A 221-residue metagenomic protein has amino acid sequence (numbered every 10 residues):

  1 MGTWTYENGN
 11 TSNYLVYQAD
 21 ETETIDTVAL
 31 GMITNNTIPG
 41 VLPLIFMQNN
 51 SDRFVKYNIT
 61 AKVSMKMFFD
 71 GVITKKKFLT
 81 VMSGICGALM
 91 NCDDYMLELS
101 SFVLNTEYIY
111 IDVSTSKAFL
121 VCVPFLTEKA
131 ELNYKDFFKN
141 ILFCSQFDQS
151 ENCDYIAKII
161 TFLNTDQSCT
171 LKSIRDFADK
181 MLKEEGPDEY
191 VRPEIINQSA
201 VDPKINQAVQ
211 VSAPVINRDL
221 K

Functional and structural regions predicted by a protein language model:
M1-N13, Y17, T22, V81-G84 (+3 more regions): Gram-positive cell-envelope targeting signals
G2-M82: Conserved structural core of kinase catalytic domains
N8-N13, N35-N36, N49-N50, N58 (+9 more regions): Detector for Asparagine
T24-T27, S64, E98, Q149 (+1 more regions): Alpha-helix initiation/capping motif
M32-T37, I85-M96, F138-Q146, L163: Hydrophobic, Leu/Ile/Phe/Ala-enriched alpha-helical segments that form helix-helix packing faces
I38-Q48, C92-L99, E131-K135: Short, mixed-charge, low-aromatic patches
K77-E128, L142: Catalytic-loop of the protein kinase fold
D112-E194, V201: C-lobe/activation-segment region of protein kinase-like
